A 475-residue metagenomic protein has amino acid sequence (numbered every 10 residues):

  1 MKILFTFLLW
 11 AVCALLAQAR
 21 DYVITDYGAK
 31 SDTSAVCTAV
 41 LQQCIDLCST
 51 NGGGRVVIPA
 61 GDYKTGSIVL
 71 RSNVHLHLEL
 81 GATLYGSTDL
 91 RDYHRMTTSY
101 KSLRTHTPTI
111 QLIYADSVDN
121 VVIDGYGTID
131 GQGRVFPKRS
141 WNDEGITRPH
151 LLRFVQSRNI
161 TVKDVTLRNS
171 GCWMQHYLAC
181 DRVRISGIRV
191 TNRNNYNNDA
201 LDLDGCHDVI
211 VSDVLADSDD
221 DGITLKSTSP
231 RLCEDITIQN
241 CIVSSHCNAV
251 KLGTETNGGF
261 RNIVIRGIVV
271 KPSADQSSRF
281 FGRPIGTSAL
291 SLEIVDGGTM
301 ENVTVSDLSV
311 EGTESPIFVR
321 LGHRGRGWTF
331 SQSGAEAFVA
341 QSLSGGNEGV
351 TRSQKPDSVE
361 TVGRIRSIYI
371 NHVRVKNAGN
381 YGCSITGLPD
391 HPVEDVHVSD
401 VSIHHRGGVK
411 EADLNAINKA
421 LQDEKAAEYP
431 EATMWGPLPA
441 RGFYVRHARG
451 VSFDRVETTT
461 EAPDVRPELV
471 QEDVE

Functional and structural regions predicted by a protein language model:
F5-A14: Bacterial N-terminal signal peptides
L16-E475: Extracellular/periplasmic carbohydrate-active domains that bind, remodel, or depolymerize complex polysaccharides
